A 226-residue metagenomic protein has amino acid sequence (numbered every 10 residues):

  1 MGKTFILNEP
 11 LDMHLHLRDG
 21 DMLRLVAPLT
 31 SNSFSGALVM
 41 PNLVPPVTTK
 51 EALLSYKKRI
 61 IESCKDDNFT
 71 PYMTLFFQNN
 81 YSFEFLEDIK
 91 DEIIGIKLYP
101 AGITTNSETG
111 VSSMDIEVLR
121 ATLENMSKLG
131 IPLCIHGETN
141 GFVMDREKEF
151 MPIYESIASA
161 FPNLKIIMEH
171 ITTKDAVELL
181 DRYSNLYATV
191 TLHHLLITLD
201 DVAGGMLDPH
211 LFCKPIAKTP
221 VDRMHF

Functional and structural regions predicted by a protein language model:
M1-R24, P28-S31: Replace "His-x-His-based motif
G2, Y81-L98, T105-F226: Histidine/acidic residue-rich metal-binding segments in metalloenzymes
I6-N8, N32, D66, D91 (+1 more regions): A generic structural signal for short, non-catalytic loop/turn and secondary-structure boundary residues
D12-M13, L25-E51, K65-Q78, I94-N106 (+2 more regions): Divalent metal-dependent hydrolysis catalytic cores, especially in the metallo-beta-lactamase
L17, F77, H170-I171: Conserved residues at beta->alpha junctions
G20, P46-K50, N80, M144 (+1 more regions): Loop/helix-junction capping segments adjacent to catalytic residues or to phosphate/diphosphate-binding pockets
K50-K58: Glycine-rich loop at the start of a catalytic domain that most often binds anionic cofactors/ligands
I60-C64: Conserved hydrophobic residues forming the short capping helix/wall of the S-adenosyl-L-methionine
